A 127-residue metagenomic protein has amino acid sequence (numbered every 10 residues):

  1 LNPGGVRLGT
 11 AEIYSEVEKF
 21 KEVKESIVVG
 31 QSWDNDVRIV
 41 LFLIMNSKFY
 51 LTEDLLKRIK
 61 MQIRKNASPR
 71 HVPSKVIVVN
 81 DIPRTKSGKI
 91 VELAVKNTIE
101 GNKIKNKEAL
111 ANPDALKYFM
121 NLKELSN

Functional and structural regions predicted by a protein language model:
L1, D34-V37, L51, R84-K86: Flexible loop/turn segments at secondary-structure boundaries
L1-E18, F42-E53, S68-K75: Adenylate-forming
E16, S32-W33: Positions that flank functional sites
V17-S26: Short acidic amphipathic segments
E22, Y50-T52, L56, V91: Conserved beta-loop-beta connector loops within the AMP-binding
E25-S32, V40-L41, K60-N127: Conserved C-terminal "lid"/linker of ANL adenylate-forming enzymes
